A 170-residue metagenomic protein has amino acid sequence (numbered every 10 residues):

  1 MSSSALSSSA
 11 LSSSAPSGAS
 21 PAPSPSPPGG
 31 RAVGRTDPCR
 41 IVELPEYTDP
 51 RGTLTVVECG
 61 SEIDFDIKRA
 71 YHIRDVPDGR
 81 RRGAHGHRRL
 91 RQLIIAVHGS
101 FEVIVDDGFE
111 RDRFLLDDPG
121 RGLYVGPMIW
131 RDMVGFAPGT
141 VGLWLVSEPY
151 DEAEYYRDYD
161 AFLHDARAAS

Functional and structural regions predicted by a protein language model:
M1-A5, G18-R121, P138-V141, L145 (+1 more regions): Non-catalytic, conserved peripheral segments adjacent to functional cores
D118-L123, M128-G135: Well-ordered alpha/beta subsegment
